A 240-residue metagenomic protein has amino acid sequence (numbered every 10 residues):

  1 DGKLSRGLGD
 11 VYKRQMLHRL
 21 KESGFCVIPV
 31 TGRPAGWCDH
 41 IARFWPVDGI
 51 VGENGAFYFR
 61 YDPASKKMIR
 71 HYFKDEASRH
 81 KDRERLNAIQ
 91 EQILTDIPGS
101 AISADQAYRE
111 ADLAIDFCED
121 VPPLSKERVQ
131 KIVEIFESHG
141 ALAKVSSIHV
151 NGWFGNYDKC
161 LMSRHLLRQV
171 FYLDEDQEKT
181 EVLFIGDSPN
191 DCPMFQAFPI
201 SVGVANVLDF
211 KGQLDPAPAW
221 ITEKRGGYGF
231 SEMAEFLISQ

Functional and structural regions predicted by a protein language model:
D1-Y12: Single conserved hydrophobic/aromatic residue that forms the stacking wall/gate of nucleotide- or nucleobase-binding
G7, W45-P46, N54, H139 (+2 more regions): Short, structured coil segments at secondary-structure junctions
D10, W153, C160-Q240: Mg2+-dependent phosphoryl-transfer enzymes with acidic/Ser/Thr/Gly-rich catalytic loops
K13-D105: Active-site phosphate-binding/coordination module
P63-Y72, F117-C118, F236-Q240: Short, surface-exposed amphipathic charged segments that create phosphate/polyanion-binding patches used for binding
I89-L183, S188-A197: Conserved acidic, metal-coordinating active-site core of Asp-based, Mg2+-dependent phosphoryl-transfer enzymes
